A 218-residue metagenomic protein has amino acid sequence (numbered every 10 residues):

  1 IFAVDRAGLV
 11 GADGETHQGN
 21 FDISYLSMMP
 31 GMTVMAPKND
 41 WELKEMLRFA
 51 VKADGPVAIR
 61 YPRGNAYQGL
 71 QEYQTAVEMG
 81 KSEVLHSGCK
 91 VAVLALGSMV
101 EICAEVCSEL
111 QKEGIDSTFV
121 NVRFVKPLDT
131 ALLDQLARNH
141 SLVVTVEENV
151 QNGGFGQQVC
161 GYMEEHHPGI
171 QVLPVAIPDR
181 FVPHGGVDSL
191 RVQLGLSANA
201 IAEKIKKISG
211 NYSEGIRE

Functional and structural regions predicted by a protein language model:
A3-K52: Conserved thiamine diphosphate
A3-V4, L9-G19, K52-E218: Thiamine diphosphate
